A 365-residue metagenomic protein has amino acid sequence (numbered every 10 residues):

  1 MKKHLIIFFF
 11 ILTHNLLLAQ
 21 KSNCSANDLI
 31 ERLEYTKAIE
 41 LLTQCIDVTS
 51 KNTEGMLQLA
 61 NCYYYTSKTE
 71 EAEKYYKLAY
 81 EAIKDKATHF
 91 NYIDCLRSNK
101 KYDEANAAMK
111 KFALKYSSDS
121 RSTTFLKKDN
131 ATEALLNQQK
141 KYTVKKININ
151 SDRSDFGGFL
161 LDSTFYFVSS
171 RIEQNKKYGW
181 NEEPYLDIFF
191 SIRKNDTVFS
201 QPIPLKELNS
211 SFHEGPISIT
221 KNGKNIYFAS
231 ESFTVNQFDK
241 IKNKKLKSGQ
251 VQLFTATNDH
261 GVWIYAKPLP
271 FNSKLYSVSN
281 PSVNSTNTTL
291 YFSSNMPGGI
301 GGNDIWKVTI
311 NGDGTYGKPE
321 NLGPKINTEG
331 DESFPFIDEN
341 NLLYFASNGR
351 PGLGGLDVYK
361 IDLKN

Functional and structural regions predicted by a protein language model:
M1-A26: Bacterial Sec-dependent N-terminal signal peptides
Q20, E54, A87-T88: Start-of-helix register in tetratricopeptide repeats
Q20-Q44, V48-T49: Alpha-helical segment of the N-proximal tetratricopeptide repeat
S50, I83-K84, S117: Short coil turns that delineate tetratricopeptide repeat
N91, S98, Y102, K111-N365: Short, conserved micro-motifs composed of acidic
